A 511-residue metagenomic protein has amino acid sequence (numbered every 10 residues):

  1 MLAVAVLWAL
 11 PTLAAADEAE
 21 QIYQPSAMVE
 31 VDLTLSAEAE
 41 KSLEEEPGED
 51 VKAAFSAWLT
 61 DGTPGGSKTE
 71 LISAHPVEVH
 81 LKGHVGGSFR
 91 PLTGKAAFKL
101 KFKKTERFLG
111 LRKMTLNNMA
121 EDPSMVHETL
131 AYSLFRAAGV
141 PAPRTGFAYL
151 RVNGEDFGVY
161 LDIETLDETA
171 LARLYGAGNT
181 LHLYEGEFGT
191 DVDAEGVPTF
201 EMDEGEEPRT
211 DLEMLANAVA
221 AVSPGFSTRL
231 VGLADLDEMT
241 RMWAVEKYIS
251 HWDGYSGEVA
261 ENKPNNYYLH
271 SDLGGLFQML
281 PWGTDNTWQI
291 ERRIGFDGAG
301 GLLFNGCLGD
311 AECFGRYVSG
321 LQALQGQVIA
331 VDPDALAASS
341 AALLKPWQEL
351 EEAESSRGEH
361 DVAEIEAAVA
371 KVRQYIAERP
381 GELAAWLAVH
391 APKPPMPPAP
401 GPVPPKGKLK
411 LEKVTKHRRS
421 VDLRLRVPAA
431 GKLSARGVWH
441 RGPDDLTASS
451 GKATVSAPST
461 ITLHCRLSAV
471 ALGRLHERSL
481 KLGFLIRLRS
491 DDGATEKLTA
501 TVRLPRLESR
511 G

Functional and structural regions predicted by a protein language model:
M1-P11: Bacterial N-terminal signal peptides
A16, D361-A367, K371-Q374, E378 (+1 more regions): Polybasic, low-complexity, intrinsically disordered segments
D17-S133, G189: Conserved NTP-binding catalytic cores of kinases and kinase-like/nucleotidyltransferase enzymes across multiple kinase
E20-Q21, M28, A39, G87 (+1 more regions): Middle-to-C-terminal accessory/interaction subdomains
E49, G94, E121-T129, D203-T210 (+2 more regions): Soluble non-cytosolic domains of exported or imported proteins
A57, L150, W439: Short aromatic-centered micro-motifs
A97-R107, N118-M119, A138-P143, E155-W252 (+2 more regions): Internal "kinase-insert"/substrate-recognition segments embedded within catalytic cores of ATP-dependent enzymes
M119-E155: A conserved helix-loop-beta module that forms one wall/lid of the active-site cleft in ATP-utilizing catalytic domains
